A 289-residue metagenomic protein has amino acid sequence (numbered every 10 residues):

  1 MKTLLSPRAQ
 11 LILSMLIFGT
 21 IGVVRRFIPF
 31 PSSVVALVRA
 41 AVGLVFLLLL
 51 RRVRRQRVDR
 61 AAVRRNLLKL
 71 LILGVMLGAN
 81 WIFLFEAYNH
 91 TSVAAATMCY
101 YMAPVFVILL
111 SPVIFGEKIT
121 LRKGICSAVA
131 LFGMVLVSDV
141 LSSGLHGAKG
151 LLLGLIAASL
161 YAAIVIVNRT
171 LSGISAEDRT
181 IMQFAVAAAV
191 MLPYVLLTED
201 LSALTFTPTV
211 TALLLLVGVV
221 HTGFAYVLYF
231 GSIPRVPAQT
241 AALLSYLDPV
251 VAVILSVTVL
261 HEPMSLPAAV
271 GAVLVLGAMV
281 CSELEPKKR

Functional and structural regions predicted by a protein language model:
M1-L13, L44-I72, F85, V113-G124 (+5 more regions): Membrane-interface interhelical linkers
M1-L37, V75, F83, S143-T170: Glycine-/small-residue-enriched transmembrane alpha-helix faces in small-molecule transporters and effluxers
A9, A96-M102, V167-A188, T222-T258: Helix-helix packing/entry segments at the starts of transmembrane helices
A9, L13, V38-V42, I72-V75 (+8 more regions): Hydrophobic residues within alpha-helical transmembrane segments of multi-pass solute transporters/permease subunits
I28, V35, A87, V113-F115 (+6 more regions): Hydrophobic/aromatic residues within transmembrane alpha-helices of multi-pass small-molecule transporters
F30-A79, F106-L110, S159-I164, I181-E199 (+3 more regions): Transmembrane alpha-helices of multi-pass small-molecule transport proteins
V34-L37, A41-L44, F85-G116, A157 (+1 more regions): Specific alpha-helical transmembrane segments that line the substrate/conduction pathway and gating interfaces
L47, R51, L71, L110 (+6 more regions): Hydrophobic transmembrane alpha-helices of multi-pass small-molecule transport proteins
